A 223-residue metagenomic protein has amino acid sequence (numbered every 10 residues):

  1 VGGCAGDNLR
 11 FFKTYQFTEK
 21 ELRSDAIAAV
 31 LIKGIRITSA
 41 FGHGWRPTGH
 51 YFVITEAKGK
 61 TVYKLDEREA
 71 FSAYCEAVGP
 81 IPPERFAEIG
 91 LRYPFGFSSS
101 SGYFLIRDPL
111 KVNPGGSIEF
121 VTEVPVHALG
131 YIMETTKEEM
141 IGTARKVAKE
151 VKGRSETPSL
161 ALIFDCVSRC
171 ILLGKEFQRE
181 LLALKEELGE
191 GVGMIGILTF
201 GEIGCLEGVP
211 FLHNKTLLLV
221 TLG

Functional and structural regions predicted by a protein language model:
V1-G174, Q178-E187, V192, I197-G223: Small-residue-enriched flexible segments
